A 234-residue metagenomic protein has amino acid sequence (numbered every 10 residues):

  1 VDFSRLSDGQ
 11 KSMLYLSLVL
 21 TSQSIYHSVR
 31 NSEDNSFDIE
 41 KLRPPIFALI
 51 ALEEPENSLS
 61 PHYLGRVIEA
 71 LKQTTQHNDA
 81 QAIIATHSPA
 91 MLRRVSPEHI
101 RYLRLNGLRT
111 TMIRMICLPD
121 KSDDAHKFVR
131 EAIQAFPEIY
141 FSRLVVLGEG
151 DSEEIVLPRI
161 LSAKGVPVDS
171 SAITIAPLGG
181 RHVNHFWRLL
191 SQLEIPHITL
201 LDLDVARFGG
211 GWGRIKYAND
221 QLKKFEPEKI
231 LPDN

Functional and structural regions predicted by a protein language model:
D2-A135: Switch/communication elements of ASCE P-loop NTPase nucleotide-binding domains
R101-N234: Acidic, divalent-metal-binding catalytic cores of TOPRIM and closely related two-metal-ion phosphodiester/pyrophosphate
